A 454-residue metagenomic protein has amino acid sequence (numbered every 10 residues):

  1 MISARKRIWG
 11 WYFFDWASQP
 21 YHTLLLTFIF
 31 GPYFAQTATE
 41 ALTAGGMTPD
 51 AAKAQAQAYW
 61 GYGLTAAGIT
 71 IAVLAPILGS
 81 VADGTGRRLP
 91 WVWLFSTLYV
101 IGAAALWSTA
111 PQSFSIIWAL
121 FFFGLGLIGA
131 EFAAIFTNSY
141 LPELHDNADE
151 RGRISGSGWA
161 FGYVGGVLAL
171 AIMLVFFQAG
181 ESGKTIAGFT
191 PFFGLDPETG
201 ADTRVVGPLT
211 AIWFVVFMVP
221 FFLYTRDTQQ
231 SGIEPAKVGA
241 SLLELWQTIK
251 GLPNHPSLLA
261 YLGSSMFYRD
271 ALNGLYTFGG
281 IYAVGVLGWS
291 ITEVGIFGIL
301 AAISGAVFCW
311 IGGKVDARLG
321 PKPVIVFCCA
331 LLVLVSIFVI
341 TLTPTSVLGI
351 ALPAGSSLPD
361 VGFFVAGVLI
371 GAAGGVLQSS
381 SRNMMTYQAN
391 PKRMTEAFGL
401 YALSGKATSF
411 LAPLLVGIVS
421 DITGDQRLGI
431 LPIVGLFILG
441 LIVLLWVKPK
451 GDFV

Functional and structural regions predicted by a protein language model:
M1-I8, R226-L262: Juxtamembrane intracellular "pre-TM" segments in multi-pass secondary transporters
I8, W107-S108, W213-Y224, L342 (+1 more regions): Multi-pass alpha-helical transporter architecture, strongest for 12-TM Major Facilitator/SLC carriers used
L25-Q57, T277-V294: Short amphipathic helix-loop junctions that connect adjacent transmembrane helices in Major Facilitator Superfamily/SLC
Q57-S80, I299-I311: Central cavity-lining transmembrane alpha-helices of secondary-active solute carriers, predominantly the Major
V73-R87, V307-P321, V347, S420: Helix-to-loop junctions at the C-terminal end of transmembrane segments in multipass secondary transporters
A82-T97, A317-L332: Cytoplasmic membrane-interface "Motif A"-like loop-to-helix N-cap segments of 12-TM Major Facilitator Superfamily
S96, G102, F114-A133, I350-V376: Hydrophobic core of transmembrane alpha-helices in multi-pass small-molecule transporters, especially MFS/SLC-type
S96-S113, A330-S356: C-terminal ends and interior cores of transmembrane alpha-helices in multi-pass membrane transporters/permeases
